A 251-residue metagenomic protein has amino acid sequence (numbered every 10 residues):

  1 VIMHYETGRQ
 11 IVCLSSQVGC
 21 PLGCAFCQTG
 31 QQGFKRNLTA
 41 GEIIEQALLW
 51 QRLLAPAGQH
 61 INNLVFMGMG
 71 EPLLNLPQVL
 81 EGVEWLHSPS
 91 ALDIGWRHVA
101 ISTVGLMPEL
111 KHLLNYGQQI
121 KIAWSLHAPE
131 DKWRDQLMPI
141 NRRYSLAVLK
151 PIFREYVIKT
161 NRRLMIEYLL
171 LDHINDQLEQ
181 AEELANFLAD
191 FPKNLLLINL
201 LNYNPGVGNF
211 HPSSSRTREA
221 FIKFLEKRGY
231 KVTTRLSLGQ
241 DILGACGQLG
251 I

Functional and structural regions predicted by a protein language model:
V1, V12-L14, W124: Short beta-strand motif preference
V1-G8, R228-Y230: Glycine-rich beta-alpha loop elements in corrinoid/cobalamin-binding modules across cobalamin-dependent enzymes
Y5-E45: Canonical Radical SAM [4Fe-4S] cluster-binding loop centered on the CxxxCxxC motif and its immediate flanking residues
G41, E45-P56: Ferredoxin-type iron-sulfur electron-transfer modules in oxidoreductases and energy-metabolism complexes
L53-R228: Conserved AdoMet/S-adenosylmethionine-binding subsite of the radical SAM
L200, T234-L236: A structural preference for short, hydrophobic beta-strand core positions in alpha/beta folds
G239-I251: Radical SAM enzyme core and accessory elements
